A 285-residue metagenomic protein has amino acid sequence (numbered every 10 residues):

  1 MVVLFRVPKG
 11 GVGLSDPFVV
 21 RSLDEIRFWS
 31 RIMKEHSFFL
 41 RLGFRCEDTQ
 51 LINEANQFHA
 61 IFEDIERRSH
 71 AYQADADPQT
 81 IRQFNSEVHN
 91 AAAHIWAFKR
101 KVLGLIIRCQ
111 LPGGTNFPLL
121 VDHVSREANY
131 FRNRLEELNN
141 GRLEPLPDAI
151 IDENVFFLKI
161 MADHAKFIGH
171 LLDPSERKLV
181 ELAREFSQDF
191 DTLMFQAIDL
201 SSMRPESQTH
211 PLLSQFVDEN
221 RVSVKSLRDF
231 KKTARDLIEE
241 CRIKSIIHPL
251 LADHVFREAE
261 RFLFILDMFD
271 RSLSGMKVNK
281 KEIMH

Functional and structural regions predicted by a protein language model:
V2-H285: Surface-exposed peri-terminal alpha-helical interaction modules
